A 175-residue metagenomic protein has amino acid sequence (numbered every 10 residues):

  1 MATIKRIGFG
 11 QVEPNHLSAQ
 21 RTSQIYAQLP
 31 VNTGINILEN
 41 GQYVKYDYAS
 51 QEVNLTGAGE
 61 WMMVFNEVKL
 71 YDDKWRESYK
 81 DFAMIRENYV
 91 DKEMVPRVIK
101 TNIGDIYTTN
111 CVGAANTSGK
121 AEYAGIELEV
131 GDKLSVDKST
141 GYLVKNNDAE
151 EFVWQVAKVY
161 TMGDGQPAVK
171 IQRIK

Functional and structural regions predicted by a protein language model:
M1-K175: Surface-exposed, low-hydrophobicity beta-strand/loop segments enriched in small/polar/acidic residues
